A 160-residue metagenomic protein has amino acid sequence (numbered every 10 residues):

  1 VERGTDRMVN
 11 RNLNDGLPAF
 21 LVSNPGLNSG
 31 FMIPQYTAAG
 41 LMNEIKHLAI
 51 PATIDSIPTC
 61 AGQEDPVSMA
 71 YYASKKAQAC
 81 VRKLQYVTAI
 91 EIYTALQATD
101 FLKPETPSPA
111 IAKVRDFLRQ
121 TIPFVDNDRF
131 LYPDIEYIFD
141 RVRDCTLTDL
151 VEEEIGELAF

Functional and structural regions predicted by a protein language model:
V1-F160: C-terminal auxiliary extensions adjacent to catalytic cores
